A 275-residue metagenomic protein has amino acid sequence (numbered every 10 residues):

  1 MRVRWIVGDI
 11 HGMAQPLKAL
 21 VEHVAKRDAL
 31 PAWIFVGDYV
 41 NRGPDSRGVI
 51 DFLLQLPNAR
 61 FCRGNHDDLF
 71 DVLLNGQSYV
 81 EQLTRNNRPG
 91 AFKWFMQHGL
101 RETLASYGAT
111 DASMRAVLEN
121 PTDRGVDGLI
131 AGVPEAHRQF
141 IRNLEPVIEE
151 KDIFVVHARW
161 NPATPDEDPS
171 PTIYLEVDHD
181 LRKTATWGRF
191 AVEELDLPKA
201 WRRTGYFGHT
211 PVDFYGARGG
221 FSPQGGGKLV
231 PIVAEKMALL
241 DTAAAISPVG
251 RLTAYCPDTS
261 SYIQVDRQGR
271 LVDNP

Functional and structural regions predicted by a protein language model:
M1, D28-L30, L56, K151 (+1 more regions): A general structural motif
M1-F52: N-terminal active-site segment of His-dependent metallophosphoesterases
I6, W33-F35, F61-C62, F154 (+2 more regions): Residue-level marker for buried hydrophobic side chains located in beta-strands that build the well-ordered beta-sheet
H11-Q15, N41-P44, H66-D71, P162 (+2 more regions): Active-site environment of divalent metal-dependent phosphoester hydrolases
K18-A19, R47-G48, L74-N75, E167 (+2 more regions): Short amphipathic alpha-helical segments
R47-I50, L54-E145: Active-site neighborhood of divalent metal-dependent phosphoester bond hydrolases
M114-A238, A244-V249: Acidic, His/Gly-enriched loop-helix segments that form or flank divalent-metal centers in metallo-dependent hydrolases
K228-P275: Binuclear metal-dependent phosphoesterase catalytic core
